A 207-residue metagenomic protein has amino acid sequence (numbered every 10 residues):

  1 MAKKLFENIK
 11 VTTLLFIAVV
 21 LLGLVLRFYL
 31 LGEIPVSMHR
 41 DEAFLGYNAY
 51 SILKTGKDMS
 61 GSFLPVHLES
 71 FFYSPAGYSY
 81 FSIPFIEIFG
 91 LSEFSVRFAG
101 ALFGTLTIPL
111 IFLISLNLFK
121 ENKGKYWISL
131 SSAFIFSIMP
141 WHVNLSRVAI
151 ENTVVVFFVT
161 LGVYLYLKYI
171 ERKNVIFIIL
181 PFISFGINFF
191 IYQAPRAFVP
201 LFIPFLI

Functional and structural regions predicted by a protein language model:
A2-I207: Membrane-integral, polyisoprenol-dependent glycosyltransferases of the GT-C/oligosaccharyltransferase superfamily
